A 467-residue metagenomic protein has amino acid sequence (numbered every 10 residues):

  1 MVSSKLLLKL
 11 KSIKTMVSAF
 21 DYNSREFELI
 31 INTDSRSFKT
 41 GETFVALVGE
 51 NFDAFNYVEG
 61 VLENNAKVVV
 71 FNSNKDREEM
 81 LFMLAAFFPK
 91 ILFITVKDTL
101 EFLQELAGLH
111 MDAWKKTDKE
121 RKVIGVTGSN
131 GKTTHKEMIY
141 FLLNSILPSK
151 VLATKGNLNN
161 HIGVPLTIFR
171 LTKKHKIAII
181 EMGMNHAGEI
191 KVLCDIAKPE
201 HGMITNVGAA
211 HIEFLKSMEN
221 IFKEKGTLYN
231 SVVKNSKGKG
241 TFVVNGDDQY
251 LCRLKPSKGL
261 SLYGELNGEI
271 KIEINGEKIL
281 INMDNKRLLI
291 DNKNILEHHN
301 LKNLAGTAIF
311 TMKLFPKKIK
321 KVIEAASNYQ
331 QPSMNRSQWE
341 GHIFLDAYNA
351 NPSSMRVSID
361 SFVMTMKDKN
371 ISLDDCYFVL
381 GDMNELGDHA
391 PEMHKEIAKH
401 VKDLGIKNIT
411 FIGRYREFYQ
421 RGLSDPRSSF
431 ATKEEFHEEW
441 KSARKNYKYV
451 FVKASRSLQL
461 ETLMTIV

Functional and structural regions predicted by a protein language model:
M1-E105, V363-T365, F378, L386 (+3 more regions): N-terminal leader/targeting and accessory segments in enzymes
R77-L81, K119-R121, M203-H342, K367-D374 (+2 more regions): Acidic, Mg2+-coordinating active-site environments of NTP-dependent enzymes
T95, L100-G246, Y250-K258, E438-A443 (+1 more regions): Phosphate-binding loop of NTP-binding sites
V126, M334-S337, S457-T462: ATP-dependent carboxylate/acyl-activation modules
M218-E224, R356-D360, A390-H400: Charged helix-capping and loop-helix junction motifs
P332-N335, L345-V357: Glycine-rich phosphate/pyrophosphate-binding beta-alpha loops
Y449-T465: Peripheral docking tails and interdomain loops at the edges of cofactor- or intermediate-handling domains
